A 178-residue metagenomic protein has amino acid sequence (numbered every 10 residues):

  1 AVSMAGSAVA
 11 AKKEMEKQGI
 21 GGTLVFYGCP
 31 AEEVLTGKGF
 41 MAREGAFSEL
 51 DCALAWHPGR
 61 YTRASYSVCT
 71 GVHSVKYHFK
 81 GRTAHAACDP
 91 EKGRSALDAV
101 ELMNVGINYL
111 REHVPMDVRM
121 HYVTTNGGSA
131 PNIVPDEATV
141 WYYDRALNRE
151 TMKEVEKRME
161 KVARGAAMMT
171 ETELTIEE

Functional and structural regions predicted by a protein language model:
A1, A5, A11-P135: Histidine/acidic-residue-rich, glycine-tolerant segments that coordinate divalent metal ions
G6, A99-L102, E154-V162: A non-catalytic, amphipathic alpha-helix used as a structural packing/dimerization or gating element in enzyme scaffolds
V9-K12, E160, R164, M168: Class I S-adenosyl-L-methionine
H78-A87, E137-R145, T175-E178: A short small-residue
L110-H121, A166-E178: Flexible, glycine/charged-enriched surface loops at secondary-structure junctions
P131-K161, L174: A conserved active-site cap/scaffold subdomain adjacent to cofactor or substrate pockets
